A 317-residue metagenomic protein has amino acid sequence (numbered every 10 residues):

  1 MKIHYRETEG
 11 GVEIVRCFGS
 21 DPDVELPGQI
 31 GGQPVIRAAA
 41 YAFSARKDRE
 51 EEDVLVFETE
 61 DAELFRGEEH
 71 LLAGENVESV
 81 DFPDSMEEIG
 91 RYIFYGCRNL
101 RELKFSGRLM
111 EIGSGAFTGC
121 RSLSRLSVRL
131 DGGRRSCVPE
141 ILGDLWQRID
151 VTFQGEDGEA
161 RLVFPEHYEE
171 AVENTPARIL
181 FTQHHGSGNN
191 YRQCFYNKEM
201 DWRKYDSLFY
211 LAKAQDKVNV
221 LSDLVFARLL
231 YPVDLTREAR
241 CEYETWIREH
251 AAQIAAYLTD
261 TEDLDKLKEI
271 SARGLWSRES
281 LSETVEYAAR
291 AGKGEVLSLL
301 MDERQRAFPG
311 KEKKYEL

Functional and structural regions predicted by a protein language model:
M1-G11, F18-I36, D48-E88, R98-E111 (+4 more regions): Structural signature of tandem-repeat unit edges
A42, H70, Y92-I93, G115-A116: C-terminal per-repeat helix/turn "cap" of leucine-rich repeat
L267, L281-S282: Amphipathic alpha-helical scaffolding segments comprising HEAT/armadillo-like alpha-solenoid repeats
L267-R273, L300: Conserved hydrophobic site in ankyrin repeats
G274-W276, Q305: Ankyrin-repeat C-terminal turn/loop position
Y287-L317: Charge-dense, extended regions
